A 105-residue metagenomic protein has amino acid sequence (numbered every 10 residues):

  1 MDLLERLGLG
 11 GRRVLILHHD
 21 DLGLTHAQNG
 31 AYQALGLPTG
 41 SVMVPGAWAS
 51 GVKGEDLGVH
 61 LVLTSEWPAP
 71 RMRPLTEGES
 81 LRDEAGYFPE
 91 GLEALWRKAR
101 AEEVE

Functional and structural regions predicted by a protein language model:
M1-L15: N-terminal pre-catalytic segment of deacetylase/amide-hydrolase enzymes
L7-G8, G30-G36, A49-G58, R73-T76 (+1 more regions): Acidic (Asp/Glu)-rich catalytic clusters
V14-I16, L37-S41, G54-H60: Structural preference for beta-strand elements that scaffold enzyme active sites
V14-T25, E93-V104: Active-site mouth loops of central-metabolism enzymes
L17-V42: N-terminal start-of-domain structural block
L22-H26, V42-V52, T64-P68: Acidic-and-aromatic substrate-binding clefts and catalytic sites of carbohydrate-active enzymes
K53, V104-E105: Histidine/acidic residue-rich metal-binding segments in metalloenzymes
P68-R100: Active-site gating loops and adjacent loop-to-helix segments of metal-dependent hydrolytic enzymes
